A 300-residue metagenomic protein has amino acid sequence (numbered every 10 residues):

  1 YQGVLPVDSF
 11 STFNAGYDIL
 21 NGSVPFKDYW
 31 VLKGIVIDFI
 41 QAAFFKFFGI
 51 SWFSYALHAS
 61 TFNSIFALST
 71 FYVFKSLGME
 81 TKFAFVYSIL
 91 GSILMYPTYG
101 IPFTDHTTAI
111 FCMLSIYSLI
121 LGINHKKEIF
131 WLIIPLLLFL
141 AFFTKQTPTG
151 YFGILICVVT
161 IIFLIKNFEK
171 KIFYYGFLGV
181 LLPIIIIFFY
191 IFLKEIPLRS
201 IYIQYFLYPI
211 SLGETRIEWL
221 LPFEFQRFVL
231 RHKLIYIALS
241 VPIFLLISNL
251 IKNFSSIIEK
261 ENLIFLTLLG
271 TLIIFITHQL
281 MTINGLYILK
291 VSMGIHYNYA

Functional and structural regions predicted by a protein language model:
Y1-A15, P25-I40, I50-F53, E195-L198: Extracytoplasmic catalytic/substrate-binding loops of multi-pass membrane glycan-assembly enzymes
I65-Y96, E128: Transmembrane-helix signature of polytopic, membrane-embedded enzymes that assemble or transfer cell-envelope glycans
K75-G78, S115-L132, A141, I165 (+1 more regions): Membrane-interface transmembrane helices that cradle and orient dolichyl/undecaprenyl
S92, F130-P148, F152-C157, L182 (+1 more regions): Membrane-interface alpha helices of multi-pass inner-membrane proteins
T98-T108: Short acidic/glycine- and proline-prone juxtamembrane loop motifs at membrane-interface regions of multi-pass membrane
S118-L140, E169-G179, E261-T271: Short hydrophobic alpha-helices at membrane interfaces in multi-pass membrane enzymes
F173-I217, R231-L234: Membrane-lumen/periplasm interface segments of specific transmembrane helices in polyprenyl phosphate-linked
K233-F275, A300: Hydrophobic, aromatic-rich transmembrane alpha-helices and their immediate juxtamembrane boundary segments
